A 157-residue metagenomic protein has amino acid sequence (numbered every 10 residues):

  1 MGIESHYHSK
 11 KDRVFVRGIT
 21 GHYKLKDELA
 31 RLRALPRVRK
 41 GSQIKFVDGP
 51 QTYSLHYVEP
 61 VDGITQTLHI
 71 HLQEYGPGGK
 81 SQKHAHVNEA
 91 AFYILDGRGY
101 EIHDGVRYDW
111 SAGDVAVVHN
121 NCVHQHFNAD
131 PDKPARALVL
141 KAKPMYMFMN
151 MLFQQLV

Functional and structural regions predicted by a protein language model:
M1-Q66, F153-V157: A short, N-terminal "cap"/entry segment at the start of jelly-roll beta-barrel domains of the cupin/DSBH fold
L55-V58, I70-A85: Conserved short histidine dyad/triad with adjacent acidic residue
T67-I70, A91-Y93, V117, D132-M151: A short hydrophobic beta-strand segment most commonly corresponding to one strand of the jelly-roll/cupin
S81-K83, E101-I102, V118, H124-P131 (+1 more regions): Short beta-strand His + acidic residue motifs that chelate non-heme Fe in jelly-roll/DSBH and cupin folds
V87, V106, C122-V123, K143: A generic "binding-loop/recognition-motif" signal
N88-G99, D104: Glycine- and acidic-residue-biased ligand/ion/polar-headgroup-sensing regions
G105-N121: Short acidic-glycine-tyrosine-enriched beta hairpin
